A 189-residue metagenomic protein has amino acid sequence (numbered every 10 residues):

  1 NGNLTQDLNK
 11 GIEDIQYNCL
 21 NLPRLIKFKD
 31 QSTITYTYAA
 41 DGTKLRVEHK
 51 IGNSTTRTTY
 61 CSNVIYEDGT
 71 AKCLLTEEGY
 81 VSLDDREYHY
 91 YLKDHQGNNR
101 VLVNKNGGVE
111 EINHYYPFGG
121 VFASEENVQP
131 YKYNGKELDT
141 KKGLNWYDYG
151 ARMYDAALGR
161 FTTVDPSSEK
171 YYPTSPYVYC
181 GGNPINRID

Functional and structural regions predicted by a protein language model:
N1-H89, S124-K132: Acidic/glycine-rich beta-solenoid
I15, Y36, T58, K72-C73 (+6 more regions): A residue-level detector for well-ordered beta-strand positions
C19, H95, D155-A157: A cytosolic small-molecule/anion-sensing beta-strand core signal
L22, K44, G150-R152, R160: Short, cationic motifs built from Arg/Lys/His that form the positively charged side of catalytic pockets
R24, G135-K136, V164-E169: Short helix/strand-bridging catalytic loops that position acidic/His residues to coordinate divalent metals and engage
D68, D84-G150, I185: A motif-centric feature for acidic-aromatic and gly/ser/thr-rich catalytic loops and repeats
V101-L102, G120-A123, R152-T162, P166-K170 (+1 more regions): Short, low-complexity export/processing leader segments characterized by acidic and small residues
